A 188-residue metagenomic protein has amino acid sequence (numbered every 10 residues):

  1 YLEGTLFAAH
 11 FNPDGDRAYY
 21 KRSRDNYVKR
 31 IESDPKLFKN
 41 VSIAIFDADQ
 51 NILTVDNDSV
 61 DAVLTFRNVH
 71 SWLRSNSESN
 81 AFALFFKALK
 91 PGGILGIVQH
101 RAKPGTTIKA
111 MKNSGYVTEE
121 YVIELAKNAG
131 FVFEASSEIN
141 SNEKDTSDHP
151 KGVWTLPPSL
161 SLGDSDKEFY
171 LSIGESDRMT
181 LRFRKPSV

Functional and structural regions predicted by a protein language model:
L6-A9, G92-H100: Conserved beta-strand signature within the Rossmann-like core of class I S-adenosyl-L-methionine
A18-I52: S-adenosyl-L-methionine
L53-V63: A short acidic, Gly/Pro-enriched loop at the edge of an enzyme's catalytic core that lines a small-molecule cofactor
D61-S79: A short SAM/SAH-binding and catalytic strip from SAM-dependent methyltransferases
E78-P91: A short glycine-rich, Lys/Arg-flanked "PGG" loop and its adjoining helix->strand segment in the class I
G96-N113: Short, glycine-/aromatic-enriched active-site segment of Class I SAM-dependent methyltransferases
G115-S136: Short alpha-helix
A129, K167-V188: C-terminal lobe and adjacent flexible extensions of AdoMet/dcAdoMet transferase-like proteins
